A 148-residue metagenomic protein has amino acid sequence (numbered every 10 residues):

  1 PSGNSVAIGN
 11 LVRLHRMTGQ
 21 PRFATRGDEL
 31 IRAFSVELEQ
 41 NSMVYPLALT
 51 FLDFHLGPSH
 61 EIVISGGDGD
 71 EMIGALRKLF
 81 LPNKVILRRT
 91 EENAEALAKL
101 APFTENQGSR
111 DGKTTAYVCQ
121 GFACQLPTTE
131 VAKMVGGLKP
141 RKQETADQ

Functional and structural regions predicted by a protein language model:
P1-Q148: Glycan-recognition and catalytic cores of secretory/periplasmic carbohydrate-active enzymes
